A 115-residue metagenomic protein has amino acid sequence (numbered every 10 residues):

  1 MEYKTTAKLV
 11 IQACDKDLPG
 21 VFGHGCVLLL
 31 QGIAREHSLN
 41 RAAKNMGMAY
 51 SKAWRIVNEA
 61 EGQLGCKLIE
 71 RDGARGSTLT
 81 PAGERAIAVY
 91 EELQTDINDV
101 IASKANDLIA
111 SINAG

Functional and structural regions predicted by a protein language model:
E2-L18: Short, Lys/Arg-enriched N-terminal segment that forms or immediately precedes the first helix of a structured domain
I33-R41: Short helix-boundary/capping micro-motifs
A49: Helix-turn-helix DNA-binding motif, specifically the short coil turn and the N-cap/start of the second
I56: Residues within the DNA-recognition helix of helix-turn-helix
R71-L93: Basic, amphipathic "hinge/linker" alpha-helix immediately C-terminal to the N-terminal HTH DNA-binding motif
A86-L108: Alpha-helical linker/hinge and terminal dimerization helices associated with HTH transcriptional regulators
